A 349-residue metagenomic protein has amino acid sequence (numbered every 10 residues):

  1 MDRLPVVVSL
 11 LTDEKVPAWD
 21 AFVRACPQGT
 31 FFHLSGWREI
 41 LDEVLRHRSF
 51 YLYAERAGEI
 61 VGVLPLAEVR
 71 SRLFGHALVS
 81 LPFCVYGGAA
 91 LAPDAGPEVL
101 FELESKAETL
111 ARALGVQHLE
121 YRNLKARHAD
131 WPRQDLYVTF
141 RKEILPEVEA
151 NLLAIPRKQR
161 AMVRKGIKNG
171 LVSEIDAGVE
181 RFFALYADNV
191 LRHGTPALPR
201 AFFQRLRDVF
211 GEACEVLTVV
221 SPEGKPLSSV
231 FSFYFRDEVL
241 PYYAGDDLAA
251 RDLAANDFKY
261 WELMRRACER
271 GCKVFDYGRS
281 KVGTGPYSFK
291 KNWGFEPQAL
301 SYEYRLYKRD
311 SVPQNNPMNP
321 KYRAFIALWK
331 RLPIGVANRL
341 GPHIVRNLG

Functional and structural regions predicted by a protein language model:
M1-D2, Y51, L64, E68 (+3 more regions): Active-site/acyl-donor-binding loops of N-acyltransferases
P5-A57, L64-F74, N123-D252: A conserved beta-strand-loop-helix scaffold within acyl/acetyltransferase catalytic domains
H47-S49, A113-V116, R270-C272: Short, high-confidence coil segments that cap the C-terminus of an alpha-helix and link into the following beta-strand
Y53-V63, S71-L73, C84, A92 (+2 more regions): Aromatic (often tryptophan-rich) hydrophobic motifs at membrane interfaces
H76-P82: Short, flexible, mixed-charge acidic loops at enzyme active sites
P82-Y86, F183-Y186: Short, basic/glycine-rich phosphate-binding loops at helix/coil junctions that contact nucleotide phosphates
A89: Active-site phosphate/ATP/adenylate-binding loop shared across adenylate-forming ligases
P97-T139: Non-catalytic accessory segments adjacent to catalytic cores
